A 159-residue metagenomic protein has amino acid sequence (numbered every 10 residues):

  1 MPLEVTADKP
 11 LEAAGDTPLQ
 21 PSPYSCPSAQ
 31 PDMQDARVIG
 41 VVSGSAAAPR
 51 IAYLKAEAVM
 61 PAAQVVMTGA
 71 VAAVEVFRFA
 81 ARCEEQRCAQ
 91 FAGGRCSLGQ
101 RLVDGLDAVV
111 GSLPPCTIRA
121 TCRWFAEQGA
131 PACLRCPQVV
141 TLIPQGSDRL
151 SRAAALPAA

Functional and structural regions predicted by a protein language model:
P2-A159: Cysteine-centered metal-binding/redox modules
